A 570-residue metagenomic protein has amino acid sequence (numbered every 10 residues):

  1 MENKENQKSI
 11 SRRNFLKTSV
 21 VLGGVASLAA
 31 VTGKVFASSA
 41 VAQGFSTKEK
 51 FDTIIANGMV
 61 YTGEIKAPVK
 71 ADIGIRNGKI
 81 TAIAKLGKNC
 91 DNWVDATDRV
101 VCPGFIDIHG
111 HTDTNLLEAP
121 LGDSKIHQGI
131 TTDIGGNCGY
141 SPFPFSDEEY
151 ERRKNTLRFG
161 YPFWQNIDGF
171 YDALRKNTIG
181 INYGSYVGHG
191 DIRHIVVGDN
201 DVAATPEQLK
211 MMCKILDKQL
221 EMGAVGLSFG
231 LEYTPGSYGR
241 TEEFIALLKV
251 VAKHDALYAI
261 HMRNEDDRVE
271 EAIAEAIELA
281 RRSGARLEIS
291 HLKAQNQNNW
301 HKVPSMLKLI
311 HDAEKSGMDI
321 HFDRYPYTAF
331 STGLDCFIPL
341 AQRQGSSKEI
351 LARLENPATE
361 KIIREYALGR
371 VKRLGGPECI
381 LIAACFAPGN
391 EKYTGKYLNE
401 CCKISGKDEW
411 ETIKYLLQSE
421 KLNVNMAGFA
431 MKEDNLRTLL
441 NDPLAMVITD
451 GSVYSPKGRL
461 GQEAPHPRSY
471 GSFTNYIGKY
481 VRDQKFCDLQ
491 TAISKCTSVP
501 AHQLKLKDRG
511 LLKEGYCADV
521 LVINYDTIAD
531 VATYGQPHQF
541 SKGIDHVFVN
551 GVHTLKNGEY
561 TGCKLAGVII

Functional and structural regions predicted by a protein language model:
M1-N14, S38-S39: N-terminal secretory signal peptides
R12-L28: N-terminal export leaders
G24, S39-T53, M59-G104, A119 (+1 more regions): Histidine-rich, glycine-flanked metal-binding segment
D52, Y61-D72, V424-A430, N435-L436 (+2 more regions): Acidic, glycine-enriched loop/beta-strand segments at the rims of small-molecule binding/catalytic pockets
W93-Q165: Metal-associated gating/positioning segment near the N- to mid-region
L174, I179-N182, Y186-P206, M212-Y233 (+3 more regions): Active-site neighborhoods of metal-dependent hydrolases
E221-A276: Divalent metal-binding pocket/active-site signature
N356, T438-L444, T449-D450, Y454 (+3 more regions): C-terminal cap of metal-dependent C-N hydrolases
